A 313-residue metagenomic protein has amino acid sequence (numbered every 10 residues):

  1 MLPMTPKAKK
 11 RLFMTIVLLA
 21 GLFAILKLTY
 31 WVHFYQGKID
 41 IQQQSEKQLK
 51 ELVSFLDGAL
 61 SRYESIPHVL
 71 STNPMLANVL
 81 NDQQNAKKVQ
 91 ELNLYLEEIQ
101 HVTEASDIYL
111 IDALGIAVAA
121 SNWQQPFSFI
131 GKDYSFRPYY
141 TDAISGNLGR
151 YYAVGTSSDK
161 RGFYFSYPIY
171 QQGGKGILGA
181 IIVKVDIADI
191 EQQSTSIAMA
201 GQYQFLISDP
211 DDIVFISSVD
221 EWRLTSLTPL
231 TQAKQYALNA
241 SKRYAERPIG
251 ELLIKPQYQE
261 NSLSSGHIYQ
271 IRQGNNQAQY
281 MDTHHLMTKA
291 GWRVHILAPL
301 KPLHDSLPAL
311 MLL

Functional and structural regions predicted by a protein language model:
T5-A20, L307-M311: N-terminal signal-anchor/signal peptide hydrophobic helix marking the start of the first transmembrane segment
G21-D82, L148: Juxtamembrane extracytoplasmic/periplasmic/luminal helical "stalk" adjacent to the first N-terminal
Q42, E46, K50, E64 (+4 more regions): Short amphipathic alpha-helical segments
P67, S106-L110, Y203-L206: Short, hydrophobic-rich beta-strand element in sensory/regulatory alpha-beta domains
N78-V79, G115-N122, I213-S218, T283-H284: Amphipathic coiled-coil signal-relay and dimerization helices
E91-V102, A180, K184-S241: Solvent-exposed, extracytoplasmic
A120-I197: Extracytoplasmic/periplasmic ligand-binding sensor regions of membrane-associated signaling proteins
A237-L310: Extracellular/periplasmic juxtamembrane segments that couple receptor/chemosensory ectodomains to their
